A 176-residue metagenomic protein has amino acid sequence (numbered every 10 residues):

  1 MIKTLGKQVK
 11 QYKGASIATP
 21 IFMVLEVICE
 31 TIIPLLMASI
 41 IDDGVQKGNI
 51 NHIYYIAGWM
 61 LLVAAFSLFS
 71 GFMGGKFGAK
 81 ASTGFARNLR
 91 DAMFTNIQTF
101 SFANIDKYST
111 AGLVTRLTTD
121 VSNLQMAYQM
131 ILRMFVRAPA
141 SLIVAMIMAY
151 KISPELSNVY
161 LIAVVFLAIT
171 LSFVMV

Functional and structural regions predicted by a protein language model:
M1-S16, L113-L117: A short amphipathic helical element positioned immediately N-terminal to and/or at the very start of a transmembrane
L5, M37-G44, F77-A81, I97 (+4 more regions): Hydrophobic alpha-helical interface/terminus motif in multipass membrane transporters
K10, S16-M73, F77, Y150-E155: Transmembrane helix-loop-helix hairpins at lipid-water interfaces of multipass membrane proteins, especially the type-1
Q11, A15-L25, V63, R133-V176: Transmembrane helices of ABC transporter permease
M23-E30, A64-G71, G75, R116-S141: Membrane-embedded alpha-helical bundles that form the substrate/pore pathway in multi-pass transport systems
P34-A38, G75, R90-F94, A111 (+3 more regions): Alpha-helical transmembrane segments of polytopic integral membrane proteins, especially the permease/helical cores
K47, T83, D91-T115, T119-V121: Short intracellular "coupling" helices and adjacent cytoplasmic loop segments at the cytosolic face of multi-pass
G58, F102, K107, V144 (+1 more regions): Short, conserved catalytic or interaction motifs in soluble domains
